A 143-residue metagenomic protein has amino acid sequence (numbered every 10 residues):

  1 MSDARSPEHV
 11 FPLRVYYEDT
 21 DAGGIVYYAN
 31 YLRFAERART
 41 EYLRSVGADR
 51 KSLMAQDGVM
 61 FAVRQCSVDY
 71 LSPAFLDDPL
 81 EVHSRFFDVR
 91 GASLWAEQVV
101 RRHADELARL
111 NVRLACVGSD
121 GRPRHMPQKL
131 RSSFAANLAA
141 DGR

Functional and structural regions predicted by a protein language model:
M1-A48: Catalytic strand-loop segment that frames the active site of acyl-thioester-processing enzymes
S2-D3, P7, F11, R44 (+2 more regions): HotDog/MaoC-like acyl-thioester-processing domains
R14, M60, S67, R113: Short aromatic/hydrophobic contact patches that present stacked aromatics for nucleic-acid/ligand binding
V26, F61-V63, L107: A broad, structural micro-motif
N30-F34, A62, R113: Residue-level recognition of specific faces of alpha-helices
A48-R50, A62, C66-P73, L80 (+1 more regions): Short glycine/proline-centered loop/turn elements that form peptide/ligand docking sites
L53-F61: Short, basic/aromatic beta-hairpin or loop at an interaction surface
